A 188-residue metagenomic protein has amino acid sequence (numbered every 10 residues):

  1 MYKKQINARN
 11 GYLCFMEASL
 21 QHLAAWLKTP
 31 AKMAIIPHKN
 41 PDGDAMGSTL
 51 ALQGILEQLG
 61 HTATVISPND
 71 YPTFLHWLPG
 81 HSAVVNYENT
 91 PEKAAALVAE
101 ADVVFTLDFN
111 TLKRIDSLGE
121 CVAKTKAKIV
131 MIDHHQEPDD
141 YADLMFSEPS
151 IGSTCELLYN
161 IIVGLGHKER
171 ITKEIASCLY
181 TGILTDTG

Functional and structural regions predicted by a protein language model:
M1-Y2: Conserved small/polar residues in nucleotide/adenosyl-binding loops
Q5: Cationic, low-complexity basic patches in intrinsically disordered or flexible, solvent-exposed regions
R9-G188: Replace "Mg2+/Mn2+-dependent" with "divalent metal-dependent
